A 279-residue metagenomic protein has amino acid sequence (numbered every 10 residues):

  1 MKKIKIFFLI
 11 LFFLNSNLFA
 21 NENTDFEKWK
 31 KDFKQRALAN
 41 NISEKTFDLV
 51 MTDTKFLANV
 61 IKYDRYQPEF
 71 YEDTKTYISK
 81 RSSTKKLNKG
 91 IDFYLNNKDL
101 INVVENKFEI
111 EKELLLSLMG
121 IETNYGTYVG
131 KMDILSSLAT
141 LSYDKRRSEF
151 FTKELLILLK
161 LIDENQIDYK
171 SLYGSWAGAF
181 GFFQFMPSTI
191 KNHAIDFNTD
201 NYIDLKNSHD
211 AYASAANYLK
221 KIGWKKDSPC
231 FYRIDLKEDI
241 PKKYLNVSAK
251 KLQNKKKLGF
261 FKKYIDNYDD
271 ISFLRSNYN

Functional and structural regions predicted by a protein language model:
K2-A20: Classical Sec-dependent N-terminal signal peptides that target proteins to the secretory pathway
F19-K30: Cleaved targeting-peptide boundary
A37: Intrinsically disordered, low-complexity polar regions and short flexible loop motifs
N41-R275: Catalytic glycan-binding domains that act on GlcNAc-containing polysaccharides
